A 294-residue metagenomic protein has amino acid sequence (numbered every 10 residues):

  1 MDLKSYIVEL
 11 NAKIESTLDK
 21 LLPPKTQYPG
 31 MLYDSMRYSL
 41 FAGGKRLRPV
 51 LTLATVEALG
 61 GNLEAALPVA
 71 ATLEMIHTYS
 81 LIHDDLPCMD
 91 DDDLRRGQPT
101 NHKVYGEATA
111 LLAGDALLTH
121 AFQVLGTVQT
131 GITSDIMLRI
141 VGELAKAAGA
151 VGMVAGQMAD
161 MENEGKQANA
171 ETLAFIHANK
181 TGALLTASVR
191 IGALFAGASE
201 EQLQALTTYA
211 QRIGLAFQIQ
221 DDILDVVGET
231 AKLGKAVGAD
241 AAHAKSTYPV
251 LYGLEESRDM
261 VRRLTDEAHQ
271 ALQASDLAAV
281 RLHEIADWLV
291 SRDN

Functional and structural regions predicted by a protein language model:
M1-S16: N-terminal leader/targeting segments and the immediately adjacent pre-domain N-terminus
E9-K13, L22-Q270, L277-V290: Mg2+-dependent prenyl diphosphate-binding active-site environment of isoprenoid biosynthetic enzymes
